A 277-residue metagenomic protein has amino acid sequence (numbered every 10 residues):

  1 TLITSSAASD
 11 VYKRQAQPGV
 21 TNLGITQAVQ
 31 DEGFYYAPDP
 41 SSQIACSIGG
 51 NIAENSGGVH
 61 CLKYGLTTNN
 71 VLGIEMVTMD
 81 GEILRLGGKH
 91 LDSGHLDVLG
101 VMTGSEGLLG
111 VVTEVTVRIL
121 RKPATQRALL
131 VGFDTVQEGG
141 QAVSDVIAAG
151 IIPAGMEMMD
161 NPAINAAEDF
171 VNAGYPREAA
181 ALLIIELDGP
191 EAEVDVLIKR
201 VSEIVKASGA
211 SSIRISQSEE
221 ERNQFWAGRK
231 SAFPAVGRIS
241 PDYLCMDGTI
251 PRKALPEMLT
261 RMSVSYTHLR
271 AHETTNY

Functional and structural regions predicted by a protein language model:
T1, D10, D39, D97 (+3 more regions): Acidic side chains
T1-Y12, H268, T275-Y277: Single conserved hydrophobic/aromatic residue that forms the stacking wall/gate of nucleotide- or nucleobase-binding
S5-S6, A45, A163-A166: A ubiquitous, low-specificity "background" feature that marks scattered single residues across proteins without
S9, K13-E157: FAD-binding subdomain of flavoenzyme oxidoreductases
D10-Y12, Y35-Y36, Y64, F170 (+3 more regions): Sequence-level detector for tyrosine residue identity
V117-R121, R127-E273: C-terminal substrate-recognition/cap domain of FAD-linked oxidoreductases
